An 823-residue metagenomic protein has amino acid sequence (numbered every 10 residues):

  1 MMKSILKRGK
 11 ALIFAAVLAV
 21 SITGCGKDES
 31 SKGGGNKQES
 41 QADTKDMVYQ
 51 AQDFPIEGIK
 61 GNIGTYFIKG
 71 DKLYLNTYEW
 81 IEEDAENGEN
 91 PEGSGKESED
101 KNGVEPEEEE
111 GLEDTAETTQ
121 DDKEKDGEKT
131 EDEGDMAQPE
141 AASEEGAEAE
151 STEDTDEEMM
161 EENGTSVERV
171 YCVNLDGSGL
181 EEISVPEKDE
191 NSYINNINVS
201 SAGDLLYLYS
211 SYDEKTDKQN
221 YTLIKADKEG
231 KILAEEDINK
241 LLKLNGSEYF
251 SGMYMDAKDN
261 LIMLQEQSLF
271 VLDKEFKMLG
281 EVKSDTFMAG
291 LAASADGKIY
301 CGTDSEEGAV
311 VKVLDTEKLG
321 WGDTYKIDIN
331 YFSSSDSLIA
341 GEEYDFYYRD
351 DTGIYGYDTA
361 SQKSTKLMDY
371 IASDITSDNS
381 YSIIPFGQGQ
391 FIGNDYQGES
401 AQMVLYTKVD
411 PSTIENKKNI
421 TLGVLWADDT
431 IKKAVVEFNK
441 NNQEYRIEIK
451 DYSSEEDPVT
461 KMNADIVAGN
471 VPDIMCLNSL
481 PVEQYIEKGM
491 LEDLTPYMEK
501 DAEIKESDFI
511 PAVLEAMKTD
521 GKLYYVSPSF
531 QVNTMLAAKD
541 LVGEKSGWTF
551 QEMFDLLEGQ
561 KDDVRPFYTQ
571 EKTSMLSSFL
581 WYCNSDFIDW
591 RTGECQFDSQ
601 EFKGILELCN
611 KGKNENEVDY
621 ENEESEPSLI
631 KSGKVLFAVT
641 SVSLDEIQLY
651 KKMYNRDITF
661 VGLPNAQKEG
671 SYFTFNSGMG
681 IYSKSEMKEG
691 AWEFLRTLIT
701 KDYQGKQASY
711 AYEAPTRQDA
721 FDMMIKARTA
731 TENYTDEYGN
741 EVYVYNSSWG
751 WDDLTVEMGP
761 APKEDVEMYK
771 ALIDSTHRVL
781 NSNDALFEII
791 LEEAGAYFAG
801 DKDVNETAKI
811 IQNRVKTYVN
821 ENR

Functional and structural regions predicted by a protein language model:
S21-G24: C-terminal motif of bacterial Sec signal peptides marking the signal peptidase cleavage site
G26-G95, E113, A137, E148 (+9 more regions): Conserved N-terminal structural module of periplasmic/extracytoplasmic solute-binding proteins
L480-T534, Q551, I658-N665: Hinge/lid segment of periplasmic solute-binding proteins
T495-D508, F567, S585-I605, G662-Y672 (+2 more regions): Short, solvent-exposed loop/beta-turn-alpha elements that line the ligand-binding surface or hinge of extracytoplasmic
Y524-P528, N533, E552-N610, S632-F637: Extracytoplasmic/periplasmic solute-binding protein
T592-E623, Q648-Y650, G662-L663: Glycine-centered hinge/linker elements that transmit conformational signals in sensory and ligand-binding systems
K651-E732, D774: Extracytoplasmic/periplasmic substrate-recognition and gating elements
F673, D736-V815: C-terminal capping/gating helix-and-loop segments adjacent to ligand/active sites or protein-protein/ligand interfaces
